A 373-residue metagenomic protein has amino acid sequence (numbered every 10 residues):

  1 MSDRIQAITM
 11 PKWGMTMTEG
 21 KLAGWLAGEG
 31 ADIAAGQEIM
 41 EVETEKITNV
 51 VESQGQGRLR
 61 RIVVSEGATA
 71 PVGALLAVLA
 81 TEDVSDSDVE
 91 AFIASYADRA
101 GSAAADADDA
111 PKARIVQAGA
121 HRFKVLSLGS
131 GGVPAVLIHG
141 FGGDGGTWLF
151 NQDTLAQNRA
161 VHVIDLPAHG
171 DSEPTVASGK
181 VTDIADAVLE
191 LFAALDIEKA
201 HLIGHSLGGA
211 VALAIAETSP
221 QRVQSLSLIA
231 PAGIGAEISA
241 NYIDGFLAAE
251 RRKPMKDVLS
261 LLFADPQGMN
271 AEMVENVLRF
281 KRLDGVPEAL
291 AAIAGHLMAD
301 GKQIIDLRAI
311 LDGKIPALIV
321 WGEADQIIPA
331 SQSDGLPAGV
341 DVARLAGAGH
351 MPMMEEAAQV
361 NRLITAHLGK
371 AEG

Functional and structural regions predicted by a protein language model:
M1-R114, A118, F123: Mobile cofactor-carrier "swinging-arm" domains
E45, D165-G170, T175, A232 (+1 more regions): Short beta-to-alpha linker loops that shape the active-site pocket of alpha/beta-hydrolase fold enzymes
A118, H162-I203, L207, R362: Active-site loop/oxyanion-hole signature of alpha/beta-hydrolase fold enzymes
S127-D171: Conserved HGGG/HGGXW glycine-rich cap/lid loop of the alpha/beta-hydrolase fold
L213-E217, Q224-M255: Flexible "cap/lid" loop of the alpha/beta hydrolase fold
A249-L311: Conserved alpha/beta-hydrolase catalytic His-Asp/Glu region
G313-A348: Conserved loop-alpha-helix segment in the C-terminal half of the alpha/beta-hydrolase fold that carries the catalytic
A348-N361: Catalytic histidine-centered segment of alpha/beta-hydrolase-like enzymes
